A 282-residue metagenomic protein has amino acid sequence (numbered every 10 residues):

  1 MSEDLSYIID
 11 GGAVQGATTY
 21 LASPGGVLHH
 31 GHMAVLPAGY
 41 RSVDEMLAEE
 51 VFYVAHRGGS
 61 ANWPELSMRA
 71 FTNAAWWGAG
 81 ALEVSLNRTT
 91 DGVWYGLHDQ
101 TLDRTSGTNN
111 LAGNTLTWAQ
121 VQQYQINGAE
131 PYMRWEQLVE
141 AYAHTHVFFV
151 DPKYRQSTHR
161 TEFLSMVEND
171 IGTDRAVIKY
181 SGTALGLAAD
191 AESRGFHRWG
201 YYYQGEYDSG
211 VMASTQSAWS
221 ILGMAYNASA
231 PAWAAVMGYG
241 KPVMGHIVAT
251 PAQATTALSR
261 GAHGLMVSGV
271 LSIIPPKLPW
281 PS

Functional and structural regions predicted by a protein language model:
M1-A34: Short, low-complexity N-terminal tether/leader segments at secretion or assembly junctions of large, surface-exposed
G31-S282: Phosphate-group recognition and catalysis centered on beta-loop-alpha active-site segments
